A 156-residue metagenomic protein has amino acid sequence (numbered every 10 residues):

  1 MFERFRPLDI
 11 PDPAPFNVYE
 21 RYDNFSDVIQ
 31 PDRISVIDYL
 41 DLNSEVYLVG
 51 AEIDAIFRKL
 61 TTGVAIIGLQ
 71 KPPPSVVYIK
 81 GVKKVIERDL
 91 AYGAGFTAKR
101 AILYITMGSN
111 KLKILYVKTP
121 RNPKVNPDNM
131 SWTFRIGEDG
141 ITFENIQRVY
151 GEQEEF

Functional and structural regions predicted by a protein language model:
M1-G63, P73, S109-K111, Q147-E154: Conserved inter-motif catalytic segment of the P-loop NTP-binding fold
R58-F156: Phosphate-binding/switch region of NTP-binding enzymes
